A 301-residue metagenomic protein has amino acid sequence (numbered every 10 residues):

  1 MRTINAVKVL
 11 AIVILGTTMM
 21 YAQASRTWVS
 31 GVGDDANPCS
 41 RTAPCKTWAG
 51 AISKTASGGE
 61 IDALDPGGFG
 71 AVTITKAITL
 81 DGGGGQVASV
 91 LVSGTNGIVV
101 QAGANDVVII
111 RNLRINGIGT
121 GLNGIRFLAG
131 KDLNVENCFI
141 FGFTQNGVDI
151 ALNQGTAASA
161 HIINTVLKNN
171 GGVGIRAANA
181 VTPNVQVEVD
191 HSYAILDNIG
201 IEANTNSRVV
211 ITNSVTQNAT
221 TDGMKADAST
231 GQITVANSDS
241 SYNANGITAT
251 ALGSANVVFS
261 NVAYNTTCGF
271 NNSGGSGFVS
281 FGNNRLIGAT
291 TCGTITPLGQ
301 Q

Functional and structural regions predicted by a protein language model:
M1-K8: Positively charged n-region of N-terminal signal peptides that target proteins for export
K8-T18: Bacterial N-terminal signal peptides
A22-A24: Boundary at the C-terminal end of the N-terminal hydrophobic targeting segment
V29, A63, I74, G82 (+16 more regions): Extracellular beta-strand solenoids
G31-L64, G68-G70: Acidic Gly/Asp/Thr-rich repetitive segments characteristic of extracellular carbohydrate-active and adhesion proteins
A56-S57, G68-D81, A88-D132, T144-G155 (+1 more regions): Extracellular beta-strand-rich solenoid/capping regions of secreted or surface-exposed proteins that bind or remodel
A71, G97-V99, G121-R126, N146-D149 (+6 more regions): Structural detector of coil-to-beta-strand junctions
D81, D106-G117, D132-G142, A157-V173 (+6 more regions): Right-handed parallel beta-helix
